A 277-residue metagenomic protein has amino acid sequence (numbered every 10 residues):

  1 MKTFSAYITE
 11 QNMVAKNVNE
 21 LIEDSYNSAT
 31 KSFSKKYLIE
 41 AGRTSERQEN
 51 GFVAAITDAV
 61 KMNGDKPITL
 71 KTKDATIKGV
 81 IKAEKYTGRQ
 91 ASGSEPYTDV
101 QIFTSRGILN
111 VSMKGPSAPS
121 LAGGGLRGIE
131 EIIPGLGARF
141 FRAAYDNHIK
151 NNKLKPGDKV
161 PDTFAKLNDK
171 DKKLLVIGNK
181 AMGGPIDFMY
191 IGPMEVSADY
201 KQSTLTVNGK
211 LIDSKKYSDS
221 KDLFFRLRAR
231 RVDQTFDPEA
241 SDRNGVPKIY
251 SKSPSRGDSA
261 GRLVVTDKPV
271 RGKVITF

Functional and structural regions predicted by a protein language model:
Y7-F277: Short, positively charged
